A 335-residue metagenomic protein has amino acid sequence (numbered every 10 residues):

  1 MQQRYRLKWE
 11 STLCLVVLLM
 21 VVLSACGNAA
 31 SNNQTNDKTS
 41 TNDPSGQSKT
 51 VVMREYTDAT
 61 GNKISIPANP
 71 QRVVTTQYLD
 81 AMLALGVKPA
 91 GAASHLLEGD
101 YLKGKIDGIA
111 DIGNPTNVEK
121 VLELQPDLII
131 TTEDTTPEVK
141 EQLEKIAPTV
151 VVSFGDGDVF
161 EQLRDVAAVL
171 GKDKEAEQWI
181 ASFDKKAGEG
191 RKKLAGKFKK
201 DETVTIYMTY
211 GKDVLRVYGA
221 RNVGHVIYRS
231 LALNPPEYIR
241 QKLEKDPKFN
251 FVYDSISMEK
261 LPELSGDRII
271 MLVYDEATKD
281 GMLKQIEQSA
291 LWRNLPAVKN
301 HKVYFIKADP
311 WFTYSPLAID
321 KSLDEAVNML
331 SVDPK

Functional and structural regions predicted by a protein language model:
Q2-L15, S24-V74, E177-Y207, D275 (+4 more regions): Bacterial Sec-exported substrate-binding components of ABC uptake systems
D58-A59, A110-E119, P247-M258: Short helix-initiation/N-cap motifs at beta->coil->alpha
V74-L124, L128: A short, structured surface patch at a secondary-structure boundary
L96-D100, R216-V252: Alpha-helical, coiled-coil/dimerization segments enriched in small aliphatic residues
Q125-I130, P148, L261, G266-D267: Proline-aspartate-enriched helix->loop->beta-strand connector
Q142, I146-K212, K302, T313-K335: Extracytoplasmic substrate-binding proteins
F154-D165, E202-S230, K248, E276-Q288: Extracytoplasmic ligand-binding site segments that recognize negatively charged/polar headgroups
S265-K335: Structured C-terminal subdomain patch of bacterial secreted/periplasmic proteins
